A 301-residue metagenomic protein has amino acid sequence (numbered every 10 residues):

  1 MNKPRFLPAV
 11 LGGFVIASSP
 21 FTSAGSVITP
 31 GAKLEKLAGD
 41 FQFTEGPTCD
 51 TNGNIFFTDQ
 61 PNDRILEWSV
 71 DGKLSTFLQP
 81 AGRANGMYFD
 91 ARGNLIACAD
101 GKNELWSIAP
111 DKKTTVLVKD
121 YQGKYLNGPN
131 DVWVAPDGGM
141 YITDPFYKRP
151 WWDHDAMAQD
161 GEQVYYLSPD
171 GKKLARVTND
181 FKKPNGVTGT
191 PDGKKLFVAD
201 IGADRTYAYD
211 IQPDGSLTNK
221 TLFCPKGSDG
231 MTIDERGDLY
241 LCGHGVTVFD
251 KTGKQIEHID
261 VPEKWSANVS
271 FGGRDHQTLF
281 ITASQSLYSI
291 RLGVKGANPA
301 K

Functional and structural regions predicted by a protein language model:
M1-K3: N-terminal secretory signal peptides that target proteins for export/translocation
P8-S19: Bacterial N-terminal signal peptides
F21-K301: Sequence-structural signature of mature extracellular/luminal beta-sheet repeat domains, prominently beta-propellers
